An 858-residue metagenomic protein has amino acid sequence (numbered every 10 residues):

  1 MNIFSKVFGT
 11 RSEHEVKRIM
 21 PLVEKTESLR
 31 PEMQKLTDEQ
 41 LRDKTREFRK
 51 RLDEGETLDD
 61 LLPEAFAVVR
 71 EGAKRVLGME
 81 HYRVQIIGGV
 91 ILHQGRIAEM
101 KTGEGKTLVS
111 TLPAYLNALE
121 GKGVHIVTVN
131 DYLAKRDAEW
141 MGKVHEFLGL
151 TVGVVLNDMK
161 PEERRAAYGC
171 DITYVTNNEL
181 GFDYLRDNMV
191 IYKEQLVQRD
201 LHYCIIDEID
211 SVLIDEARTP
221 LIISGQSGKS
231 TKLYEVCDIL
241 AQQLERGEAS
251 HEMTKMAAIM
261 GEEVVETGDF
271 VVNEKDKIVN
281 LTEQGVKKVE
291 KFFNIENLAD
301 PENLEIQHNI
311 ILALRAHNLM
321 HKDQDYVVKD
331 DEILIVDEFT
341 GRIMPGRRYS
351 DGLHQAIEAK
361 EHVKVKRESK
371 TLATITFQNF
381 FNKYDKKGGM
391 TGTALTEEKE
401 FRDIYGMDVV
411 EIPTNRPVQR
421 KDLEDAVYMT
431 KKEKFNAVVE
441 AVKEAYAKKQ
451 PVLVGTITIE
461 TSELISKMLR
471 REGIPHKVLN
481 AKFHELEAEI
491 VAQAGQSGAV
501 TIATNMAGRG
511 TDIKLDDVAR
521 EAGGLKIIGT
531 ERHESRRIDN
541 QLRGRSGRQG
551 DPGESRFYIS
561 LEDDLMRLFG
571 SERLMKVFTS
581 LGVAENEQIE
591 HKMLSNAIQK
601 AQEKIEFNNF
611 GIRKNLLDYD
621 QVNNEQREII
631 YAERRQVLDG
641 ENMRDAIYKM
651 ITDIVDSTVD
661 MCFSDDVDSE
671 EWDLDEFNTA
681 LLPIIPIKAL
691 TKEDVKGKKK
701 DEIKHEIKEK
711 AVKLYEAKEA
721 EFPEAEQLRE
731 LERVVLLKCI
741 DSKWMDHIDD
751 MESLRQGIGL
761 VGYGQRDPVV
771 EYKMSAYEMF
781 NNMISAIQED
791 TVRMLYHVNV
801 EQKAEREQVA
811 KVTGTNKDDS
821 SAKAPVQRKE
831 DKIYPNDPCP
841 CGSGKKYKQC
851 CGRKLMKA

Functional and structural regions predicted by a protein language model:
M1-G582, A632, Y648-K649, D653 (+1 more regions): Conserved P-loop NTPase motor core
I91, C839-P840: Short alpha-helical segment immediately N-terminal to, or the first helix within, an HTH/HTH-like DNA-binding domain
T254-M260, E472, R828-K832, C850 (+1 more regions): Intrinsically disordered, compositionally biased charged tails
Y326-L334, T340-R347, Q549-G550, F557 (+3 more regions): Extended, charged helical/alpha-beta scaffold domains that provide interaction surfaces
K448-S462, D639-E641, K692-K696, P840: Short, Lys/Glu-rich amphipathic helical modules
V454, I502, W744, F780 (+2 more regions): Hydrophobic, well-ordered secondary-structure elements that form the walls of internal hydrophobic environments
M468-R470, P835-P838: Membrane-interface amphipathic helices and adjacent TM-edge segments
Y834-D837, S843-K846, K854: Short metal-coordination and nucleic-acid-contact micro-motifs, chiefly zinc-binding Cys/His arrays
